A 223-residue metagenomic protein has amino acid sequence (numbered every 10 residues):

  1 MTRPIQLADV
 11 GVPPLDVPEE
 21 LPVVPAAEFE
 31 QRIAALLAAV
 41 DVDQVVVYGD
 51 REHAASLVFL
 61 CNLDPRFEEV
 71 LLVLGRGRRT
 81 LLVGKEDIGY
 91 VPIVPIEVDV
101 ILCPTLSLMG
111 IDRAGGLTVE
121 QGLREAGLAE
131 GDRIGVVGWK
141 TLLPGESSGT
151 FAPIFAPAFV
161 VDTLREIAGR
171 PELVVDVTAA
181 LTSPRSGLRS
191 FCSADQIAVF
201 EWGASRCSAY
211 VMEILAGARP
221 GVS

Functional and structural regions predicted by a protein language model:
M1-T80, I88-Y90, M109-E130, M212 (+1 more regions): Terminal domain-start leader segments
T2-P14, I111-S223: Flexible, acidic/His-enriched mid-domain "rim/lid" segments that flank
P25, G75, G84, P157 (+1 more regions): Helix N-cap / beta->alpha transition motif
R51, K85, K140: Residue-level signal for short, function-critical loop segments
C61-P65, G89, E97-V98, T150-I154: Short, solvent-exposed amphipathic alpha-helical segments in soluble enzyme and RNA/protein-processing domains
L81, V100, I134-V136: Hydrophobic beta-strand residues in large extracellular and virion-surface proteins
L82-E86, V91-I96, D112-R113, G145-T150: Short, conserved acidic/polar surface loops in the N-terminal third of protein domains
I93-L108: Active-site regions of enzymes building and remodeling cell-envelope glycoconjugates
